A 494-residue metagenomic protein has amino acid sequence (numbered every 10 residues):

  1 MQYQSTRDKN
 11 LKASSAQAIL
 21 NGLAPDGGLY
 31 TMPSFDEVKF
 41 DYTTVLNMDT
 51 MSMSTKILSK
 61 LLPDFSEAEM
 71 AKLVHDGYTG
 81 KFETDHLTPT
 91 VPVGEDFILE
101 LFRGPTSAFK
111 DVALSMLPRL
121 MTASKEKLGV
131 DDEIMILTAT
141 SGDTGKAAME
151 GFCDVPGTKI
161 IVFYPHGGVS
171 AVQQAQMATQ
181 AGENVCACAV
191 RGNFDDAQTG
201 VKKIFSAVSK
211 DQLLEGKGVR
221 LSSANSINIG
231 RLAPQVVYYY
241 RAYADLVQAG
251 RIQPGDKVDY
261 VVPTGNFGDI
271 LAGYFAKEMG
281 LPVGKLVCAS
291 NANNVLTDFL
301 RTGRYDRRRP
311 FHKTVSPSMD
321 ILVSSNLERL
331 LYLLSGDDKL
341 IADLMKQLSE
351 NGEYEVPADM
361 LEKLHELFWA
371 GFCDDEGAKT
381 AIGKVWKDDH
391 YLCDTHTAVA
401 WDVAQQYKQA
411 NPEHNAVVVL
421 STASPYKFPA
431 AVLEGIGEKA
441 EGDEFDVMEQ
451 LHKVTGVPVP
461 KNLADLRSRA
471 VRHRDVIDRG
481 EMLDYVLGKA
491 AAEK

Functional and structural regions predicted by a protein language model:
M1-K494: PLP-dependent amino-acid enzyme catalytic core
